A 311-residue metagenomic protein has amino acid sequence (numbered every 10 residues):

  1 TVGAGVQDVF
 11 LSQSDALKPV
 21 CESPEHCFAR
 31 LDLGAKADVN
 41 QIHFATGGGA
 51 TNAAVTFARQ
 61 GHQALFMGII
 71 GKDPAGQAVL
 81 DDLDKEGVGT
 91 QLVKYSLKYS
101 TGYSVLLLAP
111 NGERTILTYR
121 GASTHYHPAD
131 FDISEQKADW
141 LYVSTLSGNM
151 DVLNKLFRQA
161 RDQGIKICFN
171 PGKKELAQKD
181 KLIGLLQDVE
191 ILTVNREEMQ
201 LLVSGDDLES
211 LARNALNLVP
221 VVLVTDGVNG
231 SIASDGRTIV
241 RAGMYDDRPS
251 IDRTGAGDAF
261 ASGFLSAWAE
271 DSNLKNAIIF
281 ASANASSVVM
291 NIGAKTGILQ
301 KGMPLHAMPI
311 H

Functional and structural regions predicted by a protein language model:
T1-M67: Glycine-rich phosphate/adenosyl-contacting loop at the front of the ribokinase-like
V2-G5, L11, A16-P19, L176 (+1 more regions): Conserved phosphate-binding/catalytic region of the ribokinase-like
A58, D84, R161-D162, L216: Anion (oxyanion) recognition and catalysis
A64, T90, I167-C168, V222: Hydrophobic beta-strand scaffold residues
D82-Y99: A glycine-rich helix N-cap at a beta->alpha junction
Q91-S96, L106-T145: Conserved phosphate-binding/catalytic loop of the ribokinase/pfkB sugar-kinase fold
S134-Q136, L186, L216: A short, aliphatic-rich alpha-helical micro-motif
W140-R213, N229-S231: Conserved beta-alpha-beta core of the PfkB/ribokinase-like small-molecule kinase fold
